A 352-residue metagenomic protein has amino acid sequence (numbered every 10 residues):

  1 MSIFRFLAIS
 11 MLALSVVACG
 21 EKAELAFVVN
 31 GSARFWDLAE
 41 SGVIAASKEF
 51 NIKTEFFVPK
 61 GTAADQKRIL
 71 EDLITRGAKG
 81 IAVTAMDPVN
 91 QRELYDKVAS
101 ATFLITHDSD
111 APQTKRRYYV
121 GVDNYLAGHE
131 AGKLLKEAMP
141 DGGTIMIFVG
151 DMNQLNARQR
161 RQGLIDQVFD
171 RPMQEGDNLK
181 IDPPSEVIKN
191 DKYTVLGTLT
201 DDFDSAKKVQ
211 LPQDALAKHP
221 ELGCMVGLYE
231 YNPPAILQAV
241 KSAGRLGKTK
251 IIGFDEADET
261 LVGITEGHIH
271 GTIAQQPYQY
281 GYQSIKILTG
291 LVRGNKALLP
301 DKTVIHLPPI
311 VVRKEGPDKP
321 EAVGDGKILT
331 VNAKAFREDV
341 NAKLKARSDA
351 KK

Functional and structural regions predicted by a protein language model:
M1-A8: Bacterial N-terminal signal peptides that target proteins for export
L12-A18: Hydrophobic h-region of N-terminal signal peptides that target proteins for export in Gram-negative bacteria
C19-K352: A residue-level marker of the well-folded mature domains of exported/periplasmic proteins
